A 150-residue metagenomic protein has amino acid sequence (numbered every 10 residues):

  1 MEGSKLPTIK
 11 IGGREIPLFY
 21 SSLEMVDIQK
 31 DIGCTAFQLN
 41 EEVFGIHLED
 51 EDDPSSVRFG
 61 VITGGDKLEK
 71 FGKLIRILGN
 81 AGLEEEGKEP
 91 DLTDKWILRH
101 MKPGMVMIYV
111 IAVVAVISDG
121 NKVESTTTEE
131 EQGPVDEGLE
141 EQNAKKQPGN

Functional and structural regions predicted by a protein language model:
M1-E15, A36-E51, S55-V61, E69 (+1 more regions): Charged interaction scaffolds used for protein-protein
L18-Y20: Short capping micro-motif at the N-terminus of alpha-helices
S22-E41: Short, surface-exposed, low-complexity cationic segments
E69-I77: Elongated alpha-helical scaffolds
L78-G82: Active-site catalytic microenvironments for nucleophilic, acid-base chemistry
